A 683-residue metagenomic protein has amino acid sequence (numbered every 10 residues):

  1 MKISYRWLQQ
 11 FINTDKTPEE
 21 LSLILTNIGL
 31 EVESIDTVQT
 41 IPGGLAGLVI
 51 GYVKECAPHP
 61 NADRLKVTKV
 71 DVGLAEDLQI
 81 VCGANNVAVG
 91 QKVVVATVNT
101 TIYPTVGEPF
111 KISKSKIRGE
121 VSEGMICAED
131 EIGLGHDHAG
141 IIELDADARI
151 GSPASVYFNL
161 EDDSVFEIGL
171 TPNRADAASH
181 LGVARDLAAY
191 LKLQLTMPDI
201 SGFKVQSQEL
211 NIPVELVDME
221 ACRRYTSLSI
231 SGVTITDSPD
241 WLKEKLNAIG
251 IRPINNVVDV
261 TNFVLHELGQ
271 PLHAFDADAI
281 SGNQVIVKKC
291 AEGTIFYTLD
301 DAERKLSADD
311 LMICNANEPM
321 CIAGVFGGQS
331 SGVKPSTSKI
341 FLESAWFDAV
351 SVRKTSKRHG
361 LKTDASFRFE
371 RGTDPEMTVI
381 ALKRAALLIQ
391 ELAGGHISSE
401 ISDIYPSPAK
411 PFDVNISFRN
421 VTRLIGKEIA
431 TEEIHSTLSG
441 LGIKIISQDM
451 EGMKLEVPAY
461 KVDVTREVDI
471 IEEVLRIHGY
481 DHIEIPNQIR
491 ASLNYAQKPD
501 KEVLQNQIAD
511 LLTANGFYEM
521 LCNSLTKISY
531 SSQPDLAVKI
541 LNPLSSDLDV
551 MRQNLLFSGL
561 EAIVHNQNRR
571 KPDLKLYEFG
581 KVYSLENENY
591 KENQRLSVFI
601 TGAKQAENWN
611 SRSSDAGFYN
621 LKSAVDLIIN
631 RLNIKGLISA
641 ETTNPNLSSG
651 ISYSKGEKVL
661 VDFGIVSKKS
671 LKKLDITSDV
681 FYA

Functional and structural regions predicted by a protein language model:
M1-K204, F341, G360, D364 (+4 more regions): Phosphate-backbone binding interfaces of nucleic-acid-interacting proteins
I3-L8, D162-T171, R223-S231, D364-R371 (+6 more regions): Short, hydrophobic beta-strand segments
Y5, L23, I28, T40 (+2 more regions): Glycine/proline-enriched, intrinsically flexible loops and inter-domain linkers
E31-I35, L191-P198, R252-V257, G442-E451 (+3 more regions): Short, well-structured beta-strand/strand-turn elements
L187-V217, A393-V421, E428, I470: Terminal amphipathic helices with adjacent charged low-complexity linkers/tails
Q206-M219, R223, A385, D403-V414 (+2 more regions): Self-splicing inteins and homing endonuclease
T236-N262, E267, D276-I280, I286-Y405 (+1 more regions): TRNA-recognition modules of translation machinery and tRNA-sensing kinases, especially anticodon-binding
V414-F418, T422-Y577: Extended, well-folded interaction surfaces typified by the phenylalanyl-tRNA synthetase beta subunit core
